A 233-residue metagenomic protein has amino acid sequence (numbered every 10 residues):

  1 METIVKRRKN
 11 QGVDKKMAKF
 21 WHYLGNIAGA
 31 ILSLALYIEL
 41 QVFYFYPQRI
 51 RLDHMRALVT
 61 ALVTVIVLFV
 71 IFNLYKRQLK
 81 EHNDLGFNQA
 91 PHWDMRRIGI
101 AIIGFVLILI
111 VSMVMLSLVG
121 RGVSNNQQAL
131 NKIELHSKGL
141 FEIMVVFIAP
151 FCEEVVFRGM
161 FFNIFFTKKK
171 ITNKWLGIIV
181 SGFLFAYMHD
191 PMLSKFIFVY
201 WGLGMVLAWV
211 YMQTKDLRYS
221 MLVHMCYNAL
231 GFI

Functional and structural regions predicted by a protein language model:
M1-I100, V106, L176, F232-I233: N-terminal, membrane-interfacial amphipathic/helix-forming hydrophobic leader that caps and precedes the first
E2-T3, G25-N26, A30, A61 (+5 more regions): Residue-level signal for functionally critical sites in structured catalytic/ligand-binding pockets
K6-K9, K15-K19, K76, K80 (+6 more regions): Context-gated lysine
I38-F45, F72-L79, S112, L116 (+5 more regions): Membrane-water interface at transmembrane helix exits
R49-D53, H82-A149: Juxtamembrane helix-loop-helix connectors linking adjacent transmembrane helices in multi-pass membrane enzymes
I50-L58, N126-K132, F196-L207: Non-cytosolic membrane-interface motifs at loop->transmembrane helix junctions
L107, K138-I233: Transmembrane helix-loop-helix hairpins at the membrane interface of multi-pass integral membrane proteins
